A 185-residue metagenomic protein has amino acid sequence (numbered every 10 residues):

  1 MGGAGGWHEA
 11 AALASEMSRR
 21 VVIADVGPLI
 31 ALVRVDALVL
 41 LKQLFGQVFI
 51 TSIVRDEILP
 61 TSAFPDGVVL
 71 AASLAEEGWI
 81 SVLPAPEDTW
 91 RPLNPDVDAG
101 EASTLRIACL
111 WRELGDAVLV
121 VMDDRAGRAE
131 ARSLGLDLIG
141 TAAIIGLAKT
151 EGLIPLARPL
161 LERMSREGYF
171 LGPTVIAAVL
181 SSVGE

Functional and structural regions predicted by a protein language model:
G2-L119, R125, L134-L136, P159 (+3 more regions): Active-site-proximal, substrate-binding regions of enzyme catalytic domains and RNA-binding/basic surfaces
A126-G127, G146: Positions that flank functional sites
L134, G140-E185: Hydrophobic alpha-helical interaction segments
